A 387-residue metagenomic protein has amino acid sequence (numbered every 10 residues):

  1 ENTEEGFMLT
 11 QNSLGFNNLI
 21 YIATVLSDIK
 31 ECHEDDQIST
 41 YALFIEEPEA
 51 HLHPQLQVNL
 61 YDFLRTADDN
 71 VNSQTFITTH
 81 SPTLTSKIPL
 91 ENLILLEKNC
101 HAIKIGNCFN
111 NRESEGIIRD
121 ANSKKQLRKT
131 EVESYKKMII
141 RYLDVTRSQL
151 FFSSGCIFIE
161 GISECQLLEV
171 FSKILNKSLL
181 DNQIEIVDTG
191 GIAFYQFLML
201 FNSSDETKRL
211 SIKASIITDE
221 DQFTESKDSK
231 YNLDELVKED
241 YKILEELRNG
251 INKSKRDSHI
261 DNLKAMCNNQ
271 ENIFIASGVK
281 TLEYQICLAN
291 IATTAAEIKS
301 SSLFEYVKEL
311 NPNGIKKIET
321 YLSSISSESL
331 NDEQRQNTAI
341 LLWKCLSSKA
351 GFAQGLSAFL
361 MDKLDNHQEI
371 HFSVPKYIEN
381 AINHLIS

Functional and structural regions predicted by a protein language model:
N2-V145, C165, F359-S387: Switch/communication elements of ASCE P-loop NTPase nucleotide-binding domains
K98-S387: Acidic, divalent-metal-binding catalytic cores of TOPRIM and closely related two-metal-ion phosphodiester/pyrophosphate
